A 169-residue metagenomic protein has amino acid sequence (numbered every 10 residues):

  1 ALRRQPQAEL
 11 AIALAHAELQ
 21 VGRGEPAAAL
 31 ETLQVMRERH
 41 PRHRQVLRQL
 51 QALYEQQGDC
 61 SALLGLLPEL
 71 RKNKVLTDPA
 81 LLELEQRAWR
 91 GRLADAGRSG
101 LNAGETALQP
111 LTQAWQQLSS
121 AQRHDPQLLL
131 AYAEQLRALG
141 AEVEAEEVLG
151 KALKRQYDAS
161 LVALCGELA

Functional and structural regions predicted by a protein language model:
R3, R37, Q116-S120: Residues that cap or delimit alpha-helices
Q5-L14, E25-A28, H40-R48, C60-A62 (+5 more regions): Generic helix N-cap/helix-start motif at coil->alpha-helix transitions
Q20, Y54, A96, L136 (+1 more regions): Residue at a conserved register position within TPR or TPR-like alpha-solenoid repeats
G22, R39, Q56, R98-G104 (+2 more regions): Alpha-helix C-terminal capping/termination sites
E38, R71-K72, G150-K154: Amphipathic alpha-helical segments of tetratricopeptide repeats
E147, K151, S160-A169: C-terminal structured domains
